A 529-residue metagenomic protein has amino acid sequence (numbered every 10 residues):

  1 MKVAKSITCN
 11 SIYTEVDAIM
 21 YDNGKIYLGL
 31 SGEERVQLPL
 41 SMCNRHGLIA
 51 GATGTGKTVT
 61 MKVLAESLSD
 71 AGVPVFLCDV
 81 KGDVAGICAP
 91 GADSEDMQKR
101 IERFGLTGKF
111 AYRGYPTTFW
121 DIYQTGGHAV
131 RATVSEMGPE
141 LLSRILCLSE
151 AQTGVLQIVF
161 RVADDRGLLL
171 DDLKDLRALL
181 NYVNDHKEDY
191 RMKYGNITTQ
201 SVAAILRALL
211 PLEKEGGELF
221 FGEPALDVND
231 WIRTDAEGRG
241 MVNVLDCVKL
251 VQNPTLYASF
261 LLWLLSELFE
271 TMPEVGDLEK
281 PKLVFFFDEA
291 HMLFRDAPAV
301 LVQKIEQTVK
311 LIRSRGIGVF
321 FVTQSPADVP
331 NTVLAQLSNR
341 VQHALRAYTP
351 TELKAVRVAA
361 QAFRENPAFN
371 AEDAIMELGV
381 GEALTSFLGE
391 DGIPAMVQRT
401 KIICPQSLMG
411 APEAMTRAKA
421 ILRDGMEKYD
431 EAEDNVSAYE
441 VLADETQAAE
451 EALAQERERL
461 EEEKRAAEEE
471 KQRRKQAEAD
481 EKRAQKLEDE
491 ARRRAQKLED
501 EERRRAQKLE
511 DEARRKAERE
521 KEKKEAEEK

Functional and structural regions predicted by a protein language model:
K2-E15, M20, A129-S135, M376-E488 (+3 more regions): Conserved P-loop NTPase motor module
V16-R35: N-terminal pre-Walker A segment at the start of P-loop NTPase domains
L30-S31, V36-N44, E237-G238, D277: Phosphate-binding P-loop
I49, T53, P326: The conserved Walker
K57: Conserved lysine of the Walker
V63-A65, C88-K109, Q307-I393: Conserved ATP-driven motor cores of ASCE-family P-loop NTPases powering translocation/secretion/packaging/pilus
A65-V75, G82-Q307, V333, M376-L378 (+1 more regions): P-loop NTPase motor domains
A526-K529: Membrane-active amphipathic alpha-helices enriched in small hydrophobic residues
